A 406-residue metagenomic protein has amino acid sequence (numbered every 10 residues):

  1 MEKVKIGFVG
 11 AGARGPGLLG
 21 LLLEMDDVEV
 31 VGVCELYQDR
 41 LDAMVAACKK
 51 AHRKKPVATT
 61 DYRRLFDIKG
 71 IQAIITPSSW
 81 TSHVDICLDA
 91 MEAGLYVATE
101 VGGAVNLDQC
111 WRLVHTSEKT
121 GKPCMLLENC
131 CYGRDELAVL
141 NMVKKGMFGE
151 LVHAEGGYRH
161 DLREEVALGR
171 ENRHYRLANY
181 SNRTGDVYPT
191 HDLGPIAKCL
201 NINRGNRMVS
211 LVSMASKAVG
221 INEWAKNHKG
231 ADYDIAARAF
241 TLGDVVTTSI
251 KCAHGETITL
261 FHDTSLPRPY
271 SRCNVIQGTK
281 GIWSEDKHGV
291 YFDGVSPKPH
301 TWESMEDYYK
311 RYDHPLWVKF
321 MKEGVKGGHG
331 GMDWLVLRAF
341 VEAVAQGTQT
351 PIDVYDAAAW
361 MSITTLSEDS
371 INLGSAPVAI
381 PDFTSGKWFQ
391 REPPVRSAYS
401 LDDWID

Functional and structural regions predicted by a protein language model:
M1-A51: N-terminal Rossmann-like dinucleotide-binding module
G10, T120-M125, C130-F240: Predominantly a Rossmann-like dinucleotide-binding segment in NAD(P)-dependent oxidoreductases
P56-Q72: A structured beta-alpha segment of the ubiquitous adenosine-cofactor-binding alpha/beta core
I68, A73, S79-W80, V84-Y132 (+1 more regions): Beta-strand-loop-alpha-helix segment that lines the small-molecule cofactor/substrate pocket of alpha/beta enzymes
K122, G149-H153, S370-G386, R396-D406: C-terminal capping/lid region of NAD(P)-dependent oxidoreductase domains
G220-G243, T247-C252, K280-I352, Q390-D406: C-terminal glycine/acidic-rich active-site capping loop/insertion
L260-Y270: Glycine-rich phosphate/pyrophosphate-binding beta-alpha loops
